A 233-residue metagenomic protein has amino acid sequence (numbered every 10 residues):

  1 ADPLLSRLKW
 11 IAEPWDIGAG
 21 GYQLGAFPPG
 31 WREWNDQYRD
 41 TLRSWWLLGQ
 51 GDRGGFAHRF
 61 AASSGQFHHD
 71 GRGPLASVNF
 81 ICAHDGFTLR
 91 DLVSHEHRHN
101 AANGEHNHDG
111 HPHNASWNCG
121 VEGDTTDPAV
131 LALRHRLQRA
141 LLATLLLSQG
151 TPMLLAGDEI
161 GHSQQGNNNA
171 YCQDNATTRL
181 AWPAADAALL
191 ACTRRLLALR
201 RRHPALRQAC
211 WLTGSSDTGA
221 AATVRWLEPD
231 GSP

Functional and structural regions predicted by a protein language model:
D2-A156, I160, N169-Q173, R207 (+1 more regions): Conserved alpha/beta catalytic core and glycan-binding cleft of carbohydrate-active enzymes
L131, Q138-G166, T177-R179, P183-P233: Glycan-recognition and catalytic regions of carbohydrate-active enzymes
